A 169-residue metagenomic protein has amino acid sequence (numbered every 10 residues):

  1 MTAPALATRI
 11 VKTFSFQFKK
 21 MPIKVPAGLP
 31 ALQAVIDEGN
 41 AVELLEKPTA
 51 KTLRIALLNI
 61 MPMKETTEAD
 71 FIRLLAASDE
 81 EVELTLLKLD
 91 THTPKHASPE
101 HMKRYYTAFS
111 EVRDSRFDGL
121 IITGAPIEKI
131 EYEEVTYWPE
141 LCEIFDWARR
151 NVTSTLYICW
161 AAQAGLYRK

Functional and structural regions predicted by a protein language model:
T2-E133, E140: N-terminal beta1-alpha1 cap of cysteine-dependent amidohydrolase-like domains
I122-K169: Cysteine-nucleophile active-site neighborhood
